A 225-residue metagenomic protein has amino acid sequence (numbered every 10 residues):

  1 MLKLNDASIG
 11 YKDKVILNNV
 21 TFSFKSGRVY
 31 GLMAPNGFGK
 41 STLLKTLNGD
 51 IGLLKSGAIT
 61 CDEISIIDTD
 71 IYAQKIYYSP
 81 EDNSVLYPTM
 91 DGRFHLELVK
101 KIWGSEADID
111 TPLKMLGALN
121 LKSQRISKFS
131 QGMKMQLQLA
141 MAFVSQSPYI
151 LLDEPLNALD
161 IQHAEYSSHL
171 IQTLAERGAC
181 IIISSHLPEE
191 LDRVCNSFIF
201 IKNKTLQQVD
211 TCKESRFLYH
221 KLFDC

Functional and structural regions predicted by a protein language model:
L2, L17-N19: Conserved structural motif at the start of ABC-family nucleotide-binding domains
M33-P35: The feature captures the beta-strand-to-loop junction immediately N-terminal to the Walker
N48-G49: Helix-to-loop junction immediately C-terminal to a conserved catalytic motif
L53-Y72: Conserved ABC transporter NBD signature motif
P88-I102: Q-loop/switch helix immediately C-terminal to the Walker
E97, G104-K122: Conserved ABC ATPase "signature" region
S184-H186: H-loop/switch region of ABC-family ATPase nucleotide-binding domains
